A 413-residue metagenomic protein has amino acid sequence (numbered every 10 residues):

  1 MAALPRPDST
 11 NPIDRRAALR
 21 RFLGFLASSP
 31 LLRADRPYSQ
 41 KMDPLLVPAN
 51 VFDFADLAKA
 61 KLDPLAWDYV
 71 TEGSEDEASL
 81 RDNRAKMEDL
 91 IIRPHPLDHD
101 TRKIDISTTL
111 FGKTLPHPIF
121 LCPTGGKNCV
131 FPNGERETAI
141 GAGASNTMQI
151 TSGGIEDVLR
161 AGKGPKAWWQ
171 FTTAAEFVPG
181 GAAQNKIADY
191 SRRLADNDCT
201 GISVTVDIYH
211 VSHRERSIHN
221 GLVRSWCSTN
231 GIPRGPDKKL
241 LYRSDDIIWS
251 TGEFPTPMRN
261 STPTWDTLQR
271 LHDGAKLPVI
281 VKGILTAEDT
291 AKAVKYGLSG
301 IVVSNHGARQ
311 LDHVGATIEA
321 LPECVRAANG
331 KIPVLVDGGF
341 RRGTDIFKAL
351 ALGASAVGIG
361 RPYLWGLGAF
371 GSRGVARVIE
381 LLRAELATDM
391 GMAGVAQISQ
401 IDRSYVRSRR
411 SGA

Functional and structural regions predicted by a protein language model:
A3-L26: N-terminal secretory signal peptides and thylakoid transit peptides that target proteins across membranes
Q40-F111, R214, V223-S228, P233-P263 (+2 more regions): An N-cap/entry alpha-helix motif that binds or orients negatively charged groups
D63, L121, A142, V204 (+5 more regions): Conserved, mostly hydrophobic/aromatic
L115-S152: Glycine-rich active-site/cofactor-binding loop and its immediate structural neighborhood
I119-C122, Q149-T151, A167-F171, I202 (+4 more regions): Hydrophobic faces of well-ordered beta-strands that scaffold small-molecule active sites in alpha/beta enzyme cores
A144-K186: A gly/proline- and charged-residue-enriched helix-loop-helix capping module
G181-A182, A188-V336, L352-A354: Alpha/beta enzyme core
T317-E323, G368-L386: C-terminal helical cap(s) of enzyme catalytic domains, especially alpha/beta-barrels
